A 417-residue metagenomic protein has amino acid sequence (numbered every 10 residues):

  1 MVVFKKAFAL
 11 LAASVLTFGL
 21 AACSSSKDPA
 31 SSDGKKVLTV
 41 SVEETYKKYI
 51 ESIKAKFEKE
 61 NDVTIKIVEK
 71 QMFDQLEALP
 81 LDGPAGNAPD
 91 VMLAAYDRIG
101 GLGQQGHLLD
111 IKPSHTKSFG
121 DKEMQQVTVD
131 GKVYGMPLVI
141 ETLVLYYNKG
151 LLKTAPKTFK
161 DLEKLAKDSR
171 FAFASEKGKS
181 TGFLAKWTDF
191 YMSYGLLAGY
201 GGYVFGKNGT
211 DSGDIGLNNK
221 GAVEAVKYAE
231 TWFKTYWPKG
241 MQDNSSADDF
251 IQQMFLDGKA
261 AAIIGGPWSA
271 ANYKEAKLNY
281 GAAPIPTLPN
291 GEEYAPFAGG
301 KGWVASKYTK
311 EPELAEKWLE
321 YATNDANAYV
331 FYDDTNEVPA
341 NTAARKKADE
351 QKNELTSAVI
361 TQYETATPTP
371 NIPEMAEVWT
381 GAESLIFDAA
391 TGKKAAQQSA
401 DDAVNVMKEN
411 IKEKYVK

Functional and structural regions predicted by a protein language model:
V2-S14, C23-R98, P289-G291, E313-L314 (+4 more regions): Conserved N-terminal structural module of periplasmic/extracytoplasmic solute-binding proteins
K56-G120, Y134, K149-K157, Q252-M254 (+4 more regions): Extracytoplasmic "Venus flytrap"/periplasmic binding protein-like
K59-E60, K66, V133, K153 (+2 more regions): Extracytoplasmic/periplasmic substrate-recognition and gating elements
D82, P89-D90, K112, T116-G150 (+3 more regions): A structural signal for short loop-to-beta-strand junctions that line the ligand-binding cleft of periplasmic/secreted
A95-L143, T154, F159-L165, F173-K177 (+2 more regions): Hinge/lid segment of periplasmic solute-binding proteins
V127, A283, Y332-S384, D388 (+1 more regions): Long, aromatic- and glycine/proline-rich binding clefts that accommodate carbohydrate-like moieties
Y134-L138, L143, E163-I215, I251 (+1 more regions): Extracytoplasmic/periplasmic solute-binding protein
S212-D243: Glycine-centered hinge/linker elements that transmit conformational signals in sensory and ligand-binding systems
